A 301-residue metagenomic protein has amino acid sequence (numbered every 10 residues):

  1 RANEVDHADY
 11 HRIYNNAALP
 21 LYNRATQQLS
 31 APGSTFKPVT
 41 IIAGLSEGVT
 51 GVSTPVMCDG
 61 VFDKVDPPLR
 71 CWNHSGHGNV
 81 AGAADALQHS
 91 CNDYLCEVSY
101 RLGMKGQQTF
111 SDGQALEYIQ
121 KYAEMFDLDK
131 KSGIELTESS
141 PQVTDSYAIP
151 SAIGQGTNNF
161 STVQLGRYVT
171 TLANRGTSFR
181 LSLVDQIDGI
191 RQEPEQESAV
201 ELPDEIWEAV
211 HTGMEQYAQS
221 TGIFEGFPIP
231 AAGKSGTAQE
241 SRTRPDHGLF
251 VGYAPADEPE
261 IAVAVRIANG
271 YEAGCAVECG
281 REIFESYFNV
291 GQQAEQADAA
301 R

Functional and structural regions predicted by a protein language model:
R1-S34, V39-N269, D298-R301: Beta-lactam-recognizing serine transpeptidase/beta-lactamase-like catalytic domain environment
Y118, A209, E278-S286: Long, highly charged amphipathic alpha-helices
L165, E272-R281: Short, charged, low-complexity patches
A173, R281-Q292: Short amphipathic alpha-helical signal-transduction/dimerization elements
